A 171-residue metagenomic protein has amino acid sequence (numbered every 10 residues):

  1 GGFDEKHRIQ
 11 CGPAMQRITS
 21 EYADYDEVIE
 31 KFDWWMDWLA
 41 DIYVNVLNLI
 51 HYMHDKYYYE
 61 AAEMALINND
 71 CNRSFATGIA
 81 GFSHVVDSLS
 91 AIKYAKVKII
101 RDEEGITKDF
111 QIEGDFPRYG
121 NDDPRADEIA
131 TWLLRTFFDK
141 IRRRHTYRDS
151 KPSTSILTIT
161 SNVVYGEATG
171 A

Functional and structural regions predicted by a protein language model:
G1-R118: Structured mid-domain segments that build the active-site/substrate or prosthetic-cofactor binding neighborhood
C71-A171: Ordered core of a single globular domain
